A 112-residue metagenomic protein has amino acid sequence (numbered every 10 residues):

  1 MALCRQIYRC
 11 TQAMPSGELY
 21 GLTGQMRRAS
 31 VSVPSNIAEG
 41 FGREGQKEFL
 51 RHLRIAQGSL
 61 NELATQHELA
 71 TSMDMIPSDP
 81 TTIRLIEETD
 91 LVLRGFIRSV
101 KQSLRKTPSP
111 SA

Functional and structural regions predicted by a protein language model:
M1-A112: Short, C-terminally biased terminal segments at protein or domain edges
